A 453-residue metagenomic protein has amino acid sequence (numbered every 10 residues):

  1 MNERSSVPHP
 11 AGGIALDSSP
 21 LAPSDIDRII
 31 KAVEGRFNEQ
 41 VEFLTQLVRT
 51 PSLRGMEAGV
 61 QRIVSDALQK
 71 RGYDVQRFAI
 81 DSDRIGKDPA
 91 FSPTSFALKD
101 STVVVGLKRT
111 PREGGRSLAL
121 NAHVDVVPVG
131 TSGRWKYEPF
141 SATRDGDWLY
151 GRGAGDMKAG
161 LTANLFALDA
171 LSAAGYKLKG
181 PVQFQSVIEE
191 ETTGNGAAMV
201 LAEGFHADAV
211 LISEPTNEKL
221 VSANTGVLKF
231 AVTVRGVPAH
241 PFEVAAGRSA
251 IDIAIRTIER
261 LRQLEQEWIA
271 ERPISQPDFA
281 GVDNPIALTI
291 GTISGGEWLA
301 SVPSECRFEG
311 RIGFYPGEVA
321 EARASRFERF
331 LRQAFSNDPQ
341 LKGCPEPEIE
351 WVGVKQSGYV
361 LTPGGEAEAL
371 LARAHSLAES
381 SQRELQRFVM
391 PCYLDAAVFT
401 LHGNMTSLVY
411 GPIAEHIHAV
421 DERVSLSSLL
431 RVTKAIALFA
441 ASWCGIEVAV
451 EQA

Functional and structural regions predicted by a protein language model:
N2-R4, P8-R28, A231-A453: Metal-dependent amide/peptide-bond hydrolase catalytic core, centered on the "pita-bread" metallohydrolase fold
R4, H9, I14-L149, L178: Acidic/His- and Gly-rich active-site-bordering loop/insert found across diverse amide/peptide-bond hydrolases
P89-F96, E218-K219, Q276-D278: Short, P/G- and charge-enriched loop/turn segments at secondary-structure junctions
L120, T143-E191, F230-V234, A245-E265 (+2 more regions): Alpha-helical metal-binding/catalytic segments enriched in His/Glu/Asp
V129-R144, S222-T233, L408: Acidic-glycine-rich active-site phosphate/pyrophosphate-binding loop
R134, Y176, V221-V227, L299-S304 (+1 more regions): Short glycine/proline-enriched loop/turn "hinge" motifs that connect secondary-structure elements and lie
G155-K229, A280, C444, V448-A453: Acidic/histidine-rich catalytic neighborhood of metal-dependent amide-processing enzymes
